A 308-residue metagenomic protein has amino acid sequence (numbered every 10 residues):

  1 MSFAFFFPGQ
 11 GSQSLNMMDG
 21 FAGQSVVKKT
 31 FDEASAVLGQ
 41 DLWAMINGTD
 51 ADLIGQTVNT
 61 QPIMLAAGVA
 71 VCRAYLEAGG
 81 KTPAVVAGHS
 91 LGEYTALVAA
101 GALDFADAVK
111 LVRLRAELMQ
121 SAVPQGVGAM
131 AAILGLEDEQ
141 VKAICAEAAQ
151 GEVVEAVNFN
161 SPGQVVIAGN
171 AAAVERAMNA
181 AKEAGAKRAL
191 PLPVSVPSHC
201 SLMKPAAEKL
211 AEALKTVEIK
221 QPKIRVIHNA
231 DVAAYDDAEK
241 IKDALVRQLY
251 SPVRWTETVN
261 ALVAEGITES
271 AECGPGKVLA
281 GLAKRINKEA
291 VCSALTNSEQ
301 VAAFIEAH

Functional and structural regions predicted by a protein language model:
M1-V141, L192, E269-E299: FabD-like malonyl-/acyl-CoA
Q10-S12, L38, A100-S251: Alpha/beta catalytic cores of group-transfer enzymes, especially the acyltransferase/condensing modules of polyketide
V71-C72, V141, L210, T258-L262: Generic hydrophobic alpha-helical segments
L76, K182, V263-G266: Non-catalytic positions within long, well-ordered alpha-helices that form the structural scaffold/packing of enzyme
M178, I227, V246, V259-V263 (+2 more regions): Generic hydrophobic alpha-helical scaffold/packing signal
D231, V291-H308: Short, flexible loop segments at boundaries between secondary-structure elements
S251-I267: A short, acidic, amphipathic alpha-helical segment used as a generic capping/interface helix at domain edges
